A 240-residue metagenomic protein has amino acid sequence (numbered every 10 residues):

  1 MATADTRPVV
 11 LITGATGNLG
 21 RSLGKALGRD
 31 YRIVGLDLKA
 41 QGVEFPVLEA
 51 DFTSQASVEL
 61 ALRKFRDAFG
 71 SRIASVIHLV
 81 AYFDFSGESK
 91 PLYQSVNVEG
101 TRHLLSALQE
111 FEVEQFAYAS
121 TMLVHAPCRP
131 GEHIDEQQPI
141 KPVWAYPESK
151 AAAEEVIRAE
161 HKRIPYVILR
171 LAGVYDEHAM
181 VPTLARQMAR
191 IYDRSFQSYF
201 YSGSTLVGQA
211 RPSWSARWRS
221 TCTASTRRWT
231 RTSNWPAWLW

Functional and structural regions predicted by a protein language model:
A2-T3, R7-R29: N-terminal Rossmann NAD(P)H-binding glycine-rich loop of SDR-like oxidoreductase domains
Y31-G42: Conserved glycine-rich Rossmann-like NAD(P)H-binding loop of the short-chain dehydrogenase/reductase
G42-A56: Rossmann-fold cofactor-recognition segment
F52-E99: NAD(P)H-binding glycine-rich loop region in Rossmannoid oxidoreductase-like domains and their noncatalytic homologs
H103-A145, V167: Conserved Rossmann-fold NAD(P)-dependent oxidoreductase catalytic core, especially the SDR/UDP-sugar
V143-I168: Active-site Tyr-X1-5-Lys
K162-T223: NAD(P)-dependent short-chain dehydrogenase/reductase
S215-W240: Mid/C-terminal beta-alpha module of Rossmann-like enzyme folds, strongest in SDR-family dehydrogenases/epimerases
